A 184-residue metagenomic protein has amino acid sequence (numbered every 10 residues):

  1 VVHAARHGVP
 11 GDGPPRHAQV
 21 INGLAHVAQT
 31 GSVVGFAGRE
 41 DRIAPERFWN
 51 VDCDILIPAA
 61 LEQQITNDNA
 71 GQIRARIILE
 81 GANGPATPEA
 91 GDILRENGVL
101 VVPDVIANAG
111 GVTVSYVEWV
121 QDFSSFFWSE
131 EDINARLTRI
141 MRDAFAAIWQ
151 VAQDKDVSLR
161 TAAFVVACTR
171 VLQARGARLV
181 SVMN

Functional and structural regions predicted by a protein language model:
V1, D52, I57-P58, I78-E80 (+1 more regions): Structured core elements
V1-C53: Glycine-rich phosphate/diphosphate-binding loop of Rossmann-like nucleotide-binding domains
G13, A28, R47, D52-I55 (+5 more regions): Solvent-exposed, flexible loop/coil residues
I43-I55, E62-I78: Rossmann-fold NAD(P) dinucleotide-binding segment
A60-L61, N83: Short glycine-/small-residue-rich Rossmann-like dinucleotide-binding loops
G71-N184: Adenosine-phosphate binding glycine-rich loop
